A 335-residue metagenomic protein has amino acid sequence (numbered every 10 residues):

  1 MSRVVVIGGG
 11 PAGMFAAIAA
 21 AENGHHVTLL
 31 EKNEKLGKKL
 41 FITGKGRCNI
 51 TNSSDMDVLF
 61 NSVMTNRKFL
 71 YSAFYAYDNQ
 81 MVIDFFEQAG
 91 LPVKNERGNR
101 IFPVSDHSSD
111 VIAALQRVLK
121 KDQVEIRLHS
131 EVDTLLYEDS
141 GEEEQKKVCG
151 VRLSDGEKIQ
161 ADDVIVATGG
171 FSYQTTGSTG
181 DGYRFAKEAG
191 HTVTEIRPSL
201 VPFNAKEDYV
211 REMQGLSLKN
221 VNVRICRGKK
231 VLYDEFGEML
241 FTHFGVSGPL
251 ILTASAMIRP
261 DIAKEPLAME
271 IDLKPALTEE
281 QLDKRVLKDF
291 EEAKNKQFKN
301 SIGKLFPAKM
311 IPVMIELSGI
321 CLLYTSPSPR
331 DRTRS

Functional and structural regions predicted by a protein language model:
V4-T28: N-terminal Rossmann-like FAD-binding beta1-loop-alpha1 element of flavoenzymes
I7, I159-F171, M239-T242: Short hydrophobic core segments
E22-L40: Glycine-rich FAD pyrophosphate-binding loop
E34-L36, F41-I42, I50, M56-D57 (+2 more regions): An anion/pyrophosphate-binding glycine-rich loop and adjacent beta-alpha core in soluble alpha-beta enzymes
R47-P92: Glycine-rich active-site loop/strand segments that organize a redox cofactor
L128-E142: A conserved short coil-to-beta-strand element within the FAD-binding core of flavoproteins
D163-Y209: Glycine-rich loop(s) and the adjacent beta-strand/alpha-helix scaffold that form part
Y324-S335: Single conserved hydrophobic/aromatic residue that forms the stacking wall/gate of nucleotide- or nucleobase-binding
